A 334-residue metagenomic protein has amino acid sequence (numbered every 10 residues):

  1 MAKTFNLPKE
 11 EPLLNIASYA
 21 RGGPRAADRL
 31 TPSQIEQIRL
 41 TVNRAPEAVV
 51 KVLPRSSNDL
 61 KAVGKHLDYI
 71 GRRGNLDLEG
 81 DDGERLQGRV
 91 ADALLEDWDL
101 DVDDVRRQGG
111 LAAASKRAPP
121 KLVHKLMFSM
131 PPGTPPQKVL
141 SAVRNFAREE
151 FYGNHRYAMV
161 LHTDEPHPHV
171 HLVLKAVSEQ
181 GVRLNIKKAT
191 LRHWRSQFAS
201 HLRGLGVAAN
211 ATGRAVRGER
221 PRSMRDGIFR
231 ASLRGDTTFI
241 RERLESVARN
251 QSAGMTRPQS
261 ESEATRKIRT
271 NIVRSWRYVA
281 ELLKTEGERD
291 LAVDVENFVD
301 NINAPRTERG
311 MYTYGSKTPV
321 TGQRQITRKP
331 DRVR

Functional and structural regions predicted by a protein language model:
M1-R334: N-terminal nicking endonuclease/strand-transfer module with a His-rich metal-binding environment and a catalytic Tyr
